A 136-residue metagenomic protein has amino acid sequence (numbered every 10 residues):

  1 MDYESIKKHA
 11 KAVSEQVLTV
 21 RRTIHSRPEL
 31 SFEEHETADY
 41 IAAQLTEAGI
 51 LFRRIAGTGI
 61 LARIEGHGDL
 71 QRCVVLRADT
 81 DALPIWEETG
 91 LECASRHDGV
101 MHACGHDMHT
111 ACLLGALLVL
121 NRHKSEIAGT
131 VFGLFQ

Functional and structural regions predicted by a protein language model:
D2-H102, A111-L114, L118-G129: Acidic/His- and Gly-rich active-site-bordering loop/insert found across diverse amide/peptide-bond hydrolases
T130-Q136: Divalent metal-dependent hydrolysis catalytic cores, especially in the metallo-beta-lactamase
